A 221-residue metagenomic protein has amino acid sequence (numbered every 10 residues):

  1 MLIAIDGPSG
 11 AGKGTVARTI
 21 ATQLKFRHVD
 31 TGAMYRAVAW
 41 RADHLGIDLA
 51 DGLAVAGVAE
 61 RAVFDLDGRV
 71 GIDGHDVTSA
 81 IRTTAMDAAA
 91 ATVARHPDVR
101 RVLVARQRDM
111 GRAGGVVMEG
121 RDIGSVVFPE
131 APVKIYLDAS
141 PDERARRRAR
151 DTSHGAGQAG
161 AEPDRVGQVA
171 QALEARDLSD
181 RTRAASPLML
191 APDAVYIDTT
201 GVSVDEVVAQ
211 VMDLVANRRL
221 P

Functional and structural regions predicted by a protein language model:
I3-I5: Hydrophobic anchor at the beta1->P-loop junction of P-loop NTPases
P8: P-loop (Walker A) phosphate-binding loop of NTP-binding proteins
K13: Conserved lysine of the Walker
V16: Hydrophobic positions on the alpha1 helix immediately C-terminal to the Walker A/P-loop
T22-T84: N-terminal phosphate/diphosphate-binding loop that engages ATP/GTP or pyrophosphate donors across diverse enzyme folds
G32, G74, L103, V117 (+1 more regions): Residue-level signal for inorganic ion chemistry
G68, Q107-G114, R121-V126, E130 (+1 more regions): Small-molecule kinase domains that catalyze NTP-dependent phosphoryl transfer to phosphate-bearing small molecules
T78-I81, A85-S153: ATP-dependent NMP and nucleoside kinases share a basic, alpha-helical "lid"
